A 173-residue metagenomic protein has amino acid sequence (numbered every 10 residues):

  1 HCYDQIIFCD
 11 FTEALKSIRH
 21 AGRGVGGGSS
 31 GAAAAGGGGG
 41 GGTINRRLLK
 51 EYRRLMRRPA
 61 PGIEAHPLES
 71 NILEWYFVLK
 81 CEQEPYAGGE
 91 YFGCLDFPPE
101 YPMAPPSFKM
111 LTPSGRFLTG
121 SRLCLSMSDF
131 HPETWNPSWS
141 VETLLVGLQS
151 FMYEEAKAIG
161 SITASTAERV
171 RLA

Functional and structural regions predicted by a protein language model:
H1-C2, A173: Accessible peptide chain termini
Y3-L123, P132-N136: Strand-helix-loop interaction patch of compact alpha/beta domains
K50, R54, S150, V170-R171: Charged/polar, solvent-exposed surface patches and flexible loops
P59-G62, E155, I159: Short secondary-structure junctions and interdomain/linker hinges
S114-A156: Glycine-centered motif in EGF-like
K157-A173: Eukaryotic intrinsically disordered, low-complexity regulatory regions
